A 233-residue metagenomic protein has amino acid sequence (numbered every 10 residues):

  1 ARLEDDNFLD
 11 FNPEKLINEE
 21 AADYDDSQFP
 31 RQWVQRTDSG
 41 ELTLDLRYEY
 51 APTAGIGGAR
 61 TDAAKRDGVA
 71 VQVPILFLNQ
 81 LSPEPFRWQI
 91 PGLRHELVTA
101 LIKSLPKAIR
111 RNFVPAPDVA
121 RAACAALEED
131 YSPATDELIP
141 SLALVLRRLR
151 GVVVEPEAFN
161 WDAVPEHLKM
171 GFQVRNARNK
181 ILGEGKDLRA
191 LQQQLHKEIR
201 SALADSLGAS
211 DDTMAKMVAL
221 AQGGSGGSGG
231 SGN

Functional and structural regions predicted by a protein language model:
A1-N233: A positional "C-terminalness" feature that preferentially activates on distal terminal regions of long, nucleic
